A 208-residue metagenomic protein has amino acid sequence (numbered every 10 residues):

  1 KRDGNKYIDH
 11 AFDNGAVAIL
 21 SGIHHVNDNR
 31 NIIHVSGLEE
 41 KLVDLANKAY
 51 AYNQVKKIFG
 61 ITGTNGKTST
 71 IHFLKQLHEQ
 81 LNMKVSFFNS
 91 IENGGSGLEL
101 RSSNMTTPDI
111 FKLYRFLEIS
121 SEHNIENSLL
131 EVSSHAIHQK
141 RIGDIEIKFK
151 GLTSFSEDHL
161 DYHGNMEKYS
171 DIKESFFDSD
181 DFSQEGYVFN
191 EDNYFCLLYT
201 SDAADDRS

Functional and structural regions predicted by a protein language model:
K1-D44, K48: N-terminal leader/targeting and accessory segments in enzymes
A11, L45, I61, F88 (+4 more regions): Residue-level signal for inorganic ion chemistry
S21-N29, H123-E126, I147-S201, S208: Acidic, Mg2+-coordinating active-site environments of NTP-dependent enzymes
K48-N93: Walker A (P-loop) phosphate-binding motif
E92-D109: P-loop NTPase switch/communication element
T106-E126, L130: Conserved nucleotide-sensing/catalytic segment adjacent to the nucleotide-binding pocket in NTP-handling enzymes
A136-K140: Conserved helix/coil segment N-terminal to the catalytic DExD/H
